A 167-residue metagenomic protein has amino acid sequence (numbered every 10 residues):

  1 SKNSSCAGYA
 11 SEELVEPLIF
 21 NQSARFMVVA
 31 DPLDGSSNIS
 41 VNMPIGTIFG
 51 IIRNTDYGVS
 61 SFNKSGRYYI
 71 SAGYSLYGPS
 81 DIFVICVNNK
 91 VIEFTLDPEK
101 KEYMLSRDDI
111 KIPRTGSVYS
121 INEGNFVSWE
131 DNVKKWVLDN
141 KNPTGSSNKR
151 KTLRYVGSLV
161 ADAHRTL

Functional and structural regions predicted by a protein language model:
S1-L167: IMPase-like, lithium-sensitive Mg2+-dependent phosphomonoesterase catalytic core
